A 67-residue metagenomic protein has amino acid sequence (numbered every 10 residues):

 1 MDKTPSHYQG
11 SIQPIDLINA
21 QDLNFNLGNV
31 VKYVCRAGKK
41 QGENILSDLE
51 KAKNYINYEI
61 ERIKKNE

Functional and structural regions predicted by a protein language model:
M1-E67: Intrinsically disordered, low-complexity regulatory regions that flank transcription factor DNA-binding cores
